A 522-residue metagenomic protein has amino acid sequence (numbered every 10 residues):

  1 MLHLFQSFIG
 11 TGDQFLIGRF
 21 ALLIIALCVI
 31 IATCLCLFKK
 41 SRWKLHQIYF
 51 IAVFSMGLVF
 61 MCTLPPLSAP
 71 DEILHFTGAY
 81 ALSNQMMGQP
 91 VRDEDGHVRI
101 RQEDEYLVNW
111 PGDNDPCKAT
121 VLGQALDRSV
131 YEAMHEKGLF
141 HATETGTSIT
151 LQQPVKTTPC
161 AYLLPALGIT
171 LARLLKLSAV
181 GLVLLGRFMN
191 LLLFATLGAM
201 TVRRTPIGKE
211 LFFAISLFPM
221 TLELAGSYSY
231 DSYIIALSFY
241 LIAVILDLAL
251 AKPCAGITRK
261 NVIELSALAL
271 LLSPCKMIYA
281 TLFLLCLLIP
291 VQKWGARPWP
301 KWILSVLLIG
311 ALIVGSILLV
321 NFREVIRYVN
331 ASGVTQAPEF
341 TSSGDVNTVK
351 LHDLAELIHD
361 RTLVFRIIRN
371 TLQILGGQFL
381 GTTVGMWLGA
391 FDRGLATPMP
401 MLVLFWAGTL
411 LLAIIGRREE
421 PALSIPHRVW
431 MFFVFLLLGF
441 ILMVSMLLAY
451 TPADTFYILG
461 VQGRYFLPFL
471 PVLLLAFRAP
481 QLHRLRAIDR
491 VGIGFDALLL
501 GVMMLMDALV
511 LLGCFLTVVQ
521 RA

Functional and structural regions predicted by a protein language model:
H3-G18, F322-R418: Membrane-lumen/periplasm interface segments of multi-pass, membrane-embedded glycan/lipid transferases
A32-C36, G181-G208: Transmembrane-helix motifs of polytopic, lipid-linked glycan transferases
K40-W43, W294-I303, L411-L436: Membrane-interface helix-loop-helix junctions at transmembrane boundaries of multi-pass membrane enzymes, predominantly
W43-Q47, L177-V180, A199-P219: Transmembrane-helix signature of polytopic, membrane-embedded enzymes that assemble or transfer cell-envelope glycans
M86-L185: Interfacial juxtamembrane loops and adjacent helix segments that form the catalytic/substrate-binding surfaces
E223, K260-M277, L282-L288: Membrane-interface alpha helices of multi-pass inner-membrane proteins
S227-I234: Short acidic/glycine- and proline-prone juxtamembrane loop motifs at membrane-interface regions of multi-pass membrane
V244-I257, A280-V314, Y328, V334-T335: Perimembrane helix-loop-helix junctions
